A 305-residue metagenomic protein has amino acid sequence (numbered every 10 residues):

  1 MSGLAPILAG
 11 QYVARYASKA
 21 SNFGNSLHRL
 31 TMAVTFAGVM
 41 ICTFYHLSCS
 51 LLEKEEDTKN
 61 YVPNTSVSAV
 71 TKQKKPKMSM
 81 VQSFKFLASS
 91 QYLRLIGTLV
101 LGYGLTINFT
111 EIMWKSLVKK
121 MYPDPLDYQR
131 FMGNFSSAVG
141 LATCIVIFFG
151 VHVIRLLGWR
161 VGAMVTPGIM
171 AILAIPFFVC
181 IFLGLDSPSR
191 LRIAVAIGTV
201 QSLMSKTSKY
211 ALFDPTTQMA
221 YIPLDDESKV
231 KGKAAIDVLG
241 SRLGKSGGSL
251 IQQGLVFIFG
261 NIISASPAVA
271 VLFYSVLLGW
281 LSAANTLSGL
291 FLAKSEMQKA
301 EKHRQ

Functional and structural regions predicted by a protein language model:
M1-Y16, K72, K77-F86, Q91 (+2 more regions): Substrate-agnostic recognition of the 12-TM MFS/MFS-like secondary transporter fold
G3-L101, L105, L117-D124, L278-Q305: Intracellular loop-helix junctions on the cytosolic face of multi-pass helical membrane proteins
G10, Y45, F177-I181, S249-V256 (+1 more regions): Structural signal for membrane-spanning alpha-helices in multi-pass inner-membrane proteins, emphasizing helix cores
Q11-A37, D127-F131, L157-V165, P188-R190 (+1 more regions): A membrane-interface helix-boundary motif in multi-pass transporters
A17, C180-L185, G260, L287-S288: Short helix-capping/hinge motifs at transmembrane helix termini and TM-loop junctions
R29-I41, I193-K206: Alpha-helical transmembrane segments
F36-V39, L101, L141-C144, G168-I175 (+1 more regions): Hydrophobic alpha-helical transmembrane segments of multipass integral membrane proteins
T166-L191: C-terminal ends and interior cores of transmembrane alpha-helices in multi-pass membrane transporters/permeases
